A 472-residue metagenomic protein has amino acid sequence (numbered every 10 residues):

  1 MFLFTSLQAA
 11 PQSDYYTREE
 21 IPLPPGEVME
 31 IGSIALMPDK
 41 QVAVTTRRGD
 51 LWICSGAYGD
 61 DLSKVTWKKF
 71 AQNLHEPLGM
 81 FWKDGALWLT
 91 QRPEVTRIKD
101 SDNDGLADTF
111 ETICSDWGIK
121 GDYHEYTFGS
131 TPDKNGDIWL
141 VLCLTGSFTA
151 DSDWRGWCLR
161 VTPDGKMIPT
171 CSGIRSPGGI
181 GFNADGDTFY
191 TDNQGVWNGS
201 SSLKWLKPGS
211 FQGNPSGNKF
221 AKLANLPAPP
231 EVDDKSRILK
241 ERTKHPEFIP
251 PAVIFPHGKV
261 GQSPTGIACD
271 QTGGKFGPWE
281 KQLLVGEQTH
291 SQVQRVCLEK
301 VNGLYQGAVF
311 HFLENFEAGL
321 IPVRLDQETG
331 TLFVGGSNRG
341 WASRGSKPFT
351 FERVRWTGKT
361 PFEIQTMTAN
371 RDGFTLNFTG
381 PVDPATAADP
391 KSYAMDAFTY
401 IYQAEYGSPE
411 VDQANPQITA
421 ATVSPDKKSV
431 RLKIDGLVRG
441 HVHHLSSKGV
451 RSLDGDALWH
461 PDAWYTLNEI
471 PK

Functional and structural regions predicted by a protein language model:
F2-A9: Hydrophobic h-region of N-terminal signal peptides that target proteins for export in Gram-negative bacteria
A9-P361, T366-T375, P384: Beta-propeller domains with acidic blade repeats across secreted/periplasmic ectodomains and cytosolic WD/CNH propellers
T357, Y465-K472: Flexible, low-complexity linkers/stalks enriched in Thr/Pro that connect modular domains
L376-A420, L445-S452, P461-Y465: Short, surface-exposed alpha-helix to beta-strand junction/turn motifs within ectodomains of secreted and cell-envelope
T422-D426: Blade-terminus and WD-like Trp-Asp/Gly-His loop motifs, strongest in beta-propeller folds
K428-V430: Short strand-edge motifs at loop-to-beta-strand transitions and within beta-strands of extracellular beta-rich domains
G436-H441: Surface-exposed, short loops/turns at beta-strand junctions within beta-sandwich domains
